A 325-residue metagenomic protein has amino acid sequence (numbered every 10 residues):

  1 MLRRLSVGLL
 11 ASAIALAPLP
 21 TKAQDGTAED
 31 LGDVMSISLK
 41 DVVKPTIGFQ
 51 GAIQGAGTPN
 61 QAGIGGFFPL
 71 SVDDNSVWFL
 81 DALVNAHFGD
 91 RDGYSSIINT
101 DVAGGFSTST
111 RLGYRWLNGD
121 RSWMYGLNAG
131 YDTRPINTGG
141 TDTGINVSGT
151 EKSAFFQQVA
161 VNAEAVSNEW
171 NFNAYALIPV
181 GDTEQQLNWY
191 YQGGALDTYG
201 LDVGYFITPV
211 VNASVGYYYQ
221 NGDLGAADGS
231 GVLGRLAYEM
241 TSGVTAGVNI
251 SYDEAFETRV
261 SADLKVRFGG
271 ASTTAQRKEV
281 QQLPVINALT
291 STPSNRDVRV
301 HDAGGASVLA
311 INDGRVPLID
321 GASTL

Functional and structural regions predicted by a protein language model:
T21-D81, N85-Y94, S307-S323: Short glycine/proline- and aromatic-enriched beta-strand/turn motifs that initiate or cap beta-hairpins
Q24-M35, Q185-A195, G200, Y205 (+4 more regions): Flexible, glycine-rich linker and terminal segments associated with outer-membrane beta-barrel/transport systems
Q50-I53, F88-T100, G140-E151, E184-G193 (+3 more regions): Extracellular loop and loop/strand-boundary signature of outer-membrane beta-barrel proteins
G51-G57, L70, V84-D90, W116 (+7 more regions): Transmembrane beta-strands of outer-membrane beta-barrel pores
T58-I64, V102-T108, W123, F155-V159 (+4 more regions): Residues that define the transmembrane beta-barrel architecture of outer-membrane proteins
I64-F68, T110-Y114, V161-S167, L201-Y205 (+2 more regions): Residues on the lipid-exposed face of transmembrane beta-strands in outer-membrane beta-barrel proteins
D73-L80, G119-L127, E169-A174, P209-V215 (+2 more regions): Repeated loop/turn-to-beta-strand initiation elements of outer-membrane beta-barrel proteins
S148-L224: Detector for outer-membrane/organellar transmembrane beta-barrel domains, recognizing the amphipathic beta-strand
